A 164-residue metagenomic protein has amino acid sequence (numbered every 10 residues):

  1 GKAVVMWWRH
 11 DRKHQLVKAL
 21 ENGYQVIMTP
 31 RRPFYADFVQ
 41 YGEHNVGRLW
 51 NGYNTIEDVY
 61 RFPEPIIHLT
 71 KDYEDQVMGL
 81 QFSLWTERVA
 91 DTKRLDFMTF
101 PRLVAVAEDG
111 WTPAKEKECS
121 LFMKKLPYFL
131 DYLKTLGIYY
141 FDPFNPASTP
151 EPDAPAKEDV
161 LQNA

Functional and structural regions predicted by a protein language model:
G1-A164: Substrate-binding groove of N-acetylhexosamine-processing glycoside hydrolases
